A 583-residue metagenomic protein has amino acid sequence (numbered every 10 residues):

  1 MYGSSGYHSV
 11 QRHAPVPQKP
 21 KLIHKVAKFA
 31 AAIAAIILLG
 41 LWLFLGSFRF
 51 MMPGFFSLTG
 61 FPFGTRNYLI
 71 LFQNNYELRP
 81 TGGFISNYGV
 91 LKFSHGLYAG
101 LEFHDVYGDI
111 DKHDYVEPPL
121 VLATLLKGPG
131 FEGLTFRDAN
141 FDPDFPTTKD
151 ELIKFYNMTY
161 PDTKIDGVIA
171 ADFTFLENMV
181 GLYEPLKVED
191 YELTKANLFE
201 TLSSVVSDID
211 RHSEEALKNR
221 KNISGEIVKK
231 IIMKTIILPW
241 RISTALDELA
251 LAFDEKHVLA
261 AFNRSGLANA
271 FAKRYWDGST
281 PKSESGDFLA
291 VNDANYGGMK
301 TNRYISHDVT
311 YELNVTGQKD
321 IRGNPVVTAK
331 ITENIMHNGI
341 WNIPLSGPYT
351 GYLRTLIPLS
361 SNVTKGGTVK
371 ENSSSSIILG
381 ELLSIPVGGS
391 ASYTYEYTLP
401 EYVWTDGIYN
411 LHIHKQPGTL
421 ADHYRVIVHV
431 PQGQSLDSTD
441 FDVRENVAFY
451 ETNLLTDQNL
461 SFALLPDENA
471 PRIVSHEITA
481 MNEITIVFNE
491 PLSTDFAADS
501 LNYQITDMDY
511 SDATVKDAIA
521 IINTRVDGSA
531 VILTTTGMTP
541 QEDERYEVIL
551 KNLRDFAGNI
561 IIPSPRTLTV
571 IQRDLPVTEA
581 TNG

Functional and structural regions predicted by a protein language model:
Y2-H8, R12-A34, G40-H423, H429-Q432: Non-catalytic, solvent-exposed segments at the cell envelope interface
I70, L420-Y424, S435, I571-G583: Low-complexity, Pro/Ser/Thr- and charge-rich linker/hinge segments at domain boundaries
N324, P386-S390, D406, R444-L460 (+2 more regions): Solvent-exposed, conformationally flexible loop/turn segments
S360-S384, G433-L455, M508-T524: Solvent-exposed beta-strand/loop surfaces of large extracellular or lumenal domains
D467-N502, T567-G583: N-terminal non-catalytic regions of secreted/periplasmic and cell-surface proteins
E483-N523, V548-R554, S564-R566: Short, surface-exposed alpha-helix to beta-strand junction/turn motifs within ectodomains of secreted and cell-envelope
D527-T534: Aromatic sugar-binding surface patches on proteins that engage polysaccharides or sugar-phosphate polymers
G537-E544: Surface-exposed, short loops/turns at beta-strand junctions within beta-sandwich domains
